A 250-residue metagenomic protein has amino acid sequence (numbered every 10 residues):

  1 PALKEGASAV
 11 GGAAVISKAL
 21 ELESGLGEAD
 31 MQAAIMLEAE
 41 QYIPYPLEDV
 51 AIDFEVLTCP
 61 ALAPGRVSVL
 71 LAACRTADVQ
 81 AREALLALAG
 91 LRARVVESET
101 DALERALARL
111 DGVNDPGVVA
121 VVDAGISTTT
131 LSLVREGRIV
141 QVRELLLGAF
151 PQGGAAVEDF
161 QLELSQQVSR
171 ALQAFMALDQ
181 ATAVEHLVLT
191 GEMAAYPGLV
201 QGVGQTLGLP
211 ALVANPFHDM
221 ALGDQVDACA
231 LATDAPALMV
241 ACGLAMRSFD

Functional and structural regions predicted by a protein language model:
P1-K4, A89, A171-H186: Phosphate/pyrophosphate-binding loops at sites that engage ATP/ADP/AMP, CoA/4′-phosphopantetheine, polyphosphate
A2, P60-S169: Small-residue (GG/TT-enriched) beta-loop-alpha framework at ligand/catalytic clefts
E5-L110, P216-G223, A237-V240: Active-site neighborhood for divalent-cation/phosphate handling
G153-A155, F160-Q161, T182, A195 (+2 more regions): Terminal alpha-helical anchor/extension segments at protein ends
L164, V168-A177, A195: A short, acidic, amphipathic alpha-helical segment used as a generic capping/interface helix at domain edges
V184-L212, H218: Glycine-rich phosphate-binding loops at beta-strand->alpha-helix junctions
A214-D250: Glycine-rich phosphate-binding/hydrolytic loop that grips phosphoryl groups
